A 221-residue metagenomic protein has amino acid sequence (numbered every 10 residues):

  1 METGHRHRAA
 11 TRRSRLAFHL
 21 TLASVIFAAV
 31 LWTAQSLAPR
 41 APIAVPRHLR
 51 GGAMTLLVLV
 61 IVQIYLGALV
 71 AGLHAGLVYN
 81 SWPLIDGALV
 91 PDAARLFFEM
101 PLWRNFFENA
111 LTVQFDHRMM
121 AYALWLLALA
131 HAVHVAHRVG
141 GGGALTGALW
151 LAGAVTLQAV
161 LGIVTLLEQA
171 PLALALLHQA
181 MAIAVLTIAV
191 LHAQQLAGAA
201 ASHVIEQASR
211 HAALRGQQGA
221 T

Functional and structural regions predicted by a protein language model:
M1-T221: Polytopic transmembrane helical bundles with strong interfacial aromatic enrichment
